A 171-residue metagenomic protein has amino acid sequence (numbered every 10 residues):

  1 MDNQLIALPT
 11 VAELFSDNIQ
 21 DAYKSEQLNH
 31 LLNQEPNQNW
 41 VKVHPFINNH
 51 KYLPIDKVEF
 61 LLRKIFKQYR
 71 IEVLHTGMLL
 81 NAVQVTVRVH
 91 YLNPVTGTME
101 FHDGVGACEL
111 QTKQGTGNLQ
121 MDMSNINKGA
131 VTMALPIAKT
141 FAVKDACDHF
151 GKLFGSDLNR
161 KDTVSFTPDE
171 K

Functional and structural regions predicted by a protein language model:
M1-I55: N-terminal, Lys/Arg- and Ser/Thr-rich interaction peptides
V58-E170: Positively charged, aromatic-enriched nucleic acid-contacting surfaces
